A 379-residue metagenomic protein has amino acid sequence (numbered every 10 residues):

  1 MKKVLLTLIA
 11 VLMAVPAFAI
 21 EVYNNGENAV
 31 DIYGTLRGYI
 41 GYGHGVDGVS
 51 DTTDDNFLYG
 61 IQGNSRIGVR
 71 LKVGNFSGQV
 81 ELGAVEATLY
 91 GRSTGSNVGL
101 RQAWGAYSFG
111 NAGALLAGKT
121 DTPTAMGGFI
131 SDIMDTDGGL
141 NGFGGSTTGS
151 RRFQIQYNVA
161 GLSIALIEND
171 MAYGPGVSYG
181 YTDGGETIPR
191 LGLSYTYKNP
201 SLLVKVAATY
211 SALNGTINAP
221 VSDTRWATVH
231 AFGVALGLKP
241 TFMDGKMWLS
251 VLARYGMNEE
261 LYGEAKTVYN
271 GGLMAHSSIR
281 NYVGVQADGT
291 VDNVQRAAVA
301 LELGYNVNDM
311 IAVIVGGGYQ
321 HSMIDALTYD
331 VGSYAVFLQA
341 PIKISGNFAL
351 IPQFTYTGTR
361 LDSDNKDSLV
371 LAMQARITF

Functional and structural regions predicted by a protein language model:
M1-A29: Cleavable N-terminal export/targeting peptides
E21-Y42, D54-A172, G185-T187, G192 (+1 more regions): Outer membrane beta-barrel
G34-Y42, V80-A84, A117-D121, I164-E168 (+7 more regions): Transmembrane beta-barrel strands of outer-membrane/channel proteins
I40-S50, E86-Y90, P123-G127, D170-G176 (+6 more regions): Gram-negative outer-membrane beta-barrel proteins
G63-I67, L100-G105, R151-I155, A160 (+6 more regions): Hydrophobic, lipid-facing positions within transmembrane beta-strands of outer-membrane proteins
N75-Q79, N111-L116, A160-I164, S201-V206 (+3 more regions): Repeated loop/turn-to-beta-strand initiation elements of outer-membrane beta-barrel proteins
Y197-L338: Detector for outer-membrane/organellar transmembrane beta-barrel domains, recognizing the amphipathic beta-strand
I342-I344, K366-F379: Outer-membrane beta-barrel "beta-signal"
